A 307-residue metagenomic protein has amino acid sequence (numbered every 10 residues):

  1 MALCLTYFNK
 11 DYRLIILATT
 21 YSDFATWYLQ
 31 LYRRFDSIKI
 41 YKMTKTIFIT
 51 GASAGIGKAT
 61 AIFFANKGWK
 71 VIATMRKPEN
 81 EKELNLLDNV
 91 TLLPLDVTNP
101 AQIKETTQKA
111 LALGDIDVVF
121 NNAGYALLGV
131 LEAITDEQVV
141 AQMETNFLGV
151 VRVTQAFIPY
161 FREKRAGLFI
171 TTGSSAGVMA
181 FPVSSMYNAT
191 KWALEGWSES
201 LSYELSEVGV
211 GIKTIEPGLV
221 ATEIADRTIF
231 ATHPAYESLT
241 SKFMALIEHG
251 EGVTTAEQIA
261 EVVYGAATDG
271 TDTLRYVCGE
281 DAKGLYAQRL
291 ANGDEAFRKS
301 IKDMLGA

Functional and structural regions predicted by a protein language model:
S53-A54: Conserved glycine-rich cofactor-binding loop
L95-E105, D136: The beta1-alpha1 cofactor-binding region of Rossmann-like NAD(H)/NADP(H)-dependent oxidoreductases
V130-L131, T135-V140: Substrate-binding pocket helix/loop in short-chain dehydrogenase/reductase
E132, M179-S185: Active-site loop immediately N-terminal to the catalytic Tyr-X3-Lys motif of short-chain dehydrogenase/reductase
T154, T190: Active-site helix of classical SDR
S174: Residue(s) in the substrate-gating loop at a strand-loop-helix junction that position the organic substrate next
E207-T273: SDR active-site lid
